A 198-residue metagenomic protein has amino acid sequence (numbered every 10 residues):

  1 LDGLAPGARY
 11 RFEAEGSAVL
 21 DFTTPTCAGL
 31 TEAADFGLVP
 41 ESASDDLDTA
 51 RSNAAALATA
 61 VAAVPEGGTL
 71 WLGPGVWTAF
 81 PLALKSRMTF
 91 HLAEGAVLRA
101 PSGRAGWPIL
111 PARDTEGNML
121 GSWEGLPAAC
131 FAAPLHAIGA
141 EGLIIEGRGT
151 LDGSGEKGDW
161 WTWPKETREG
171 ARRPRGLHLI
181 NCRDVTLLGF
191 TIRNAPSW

Functional and structural regions predicted by a protein language model:
L1-W198: Extracellular/periplasmic carbohydrate-active domains that bind, remodel, or depolymerize complex polysaccharides
